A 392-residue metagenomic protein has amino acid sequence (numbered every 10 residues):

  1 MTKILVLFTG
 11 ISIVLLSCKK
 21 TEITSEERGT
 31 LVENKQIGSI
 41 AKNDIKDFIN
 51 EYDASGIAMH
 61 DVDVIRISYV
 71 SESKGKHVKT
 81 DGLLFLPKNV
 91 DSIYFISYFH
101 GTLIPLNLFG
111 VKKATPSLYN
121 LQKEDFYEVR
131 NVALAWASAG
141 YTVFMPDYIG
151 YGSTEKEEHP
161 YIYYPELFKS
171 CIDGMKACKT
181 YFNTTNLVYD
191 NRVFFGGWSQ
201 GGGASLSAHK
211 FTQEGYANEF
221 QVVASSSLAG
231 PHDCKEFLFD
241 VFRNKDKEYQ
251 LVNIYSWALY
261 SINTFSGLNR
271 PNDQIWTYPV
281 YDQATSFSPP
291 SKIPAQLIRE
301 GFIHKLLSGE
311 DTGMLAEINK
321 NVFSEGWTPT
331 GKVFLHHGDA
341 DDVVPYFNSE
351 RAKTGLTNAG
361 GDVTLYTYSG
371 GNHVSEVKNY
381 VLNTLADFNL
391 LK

Functional and structural regions predicted by a protein language model:
T21-D91: Catalytic-loop region of hydrolases
K74-K79, P87-G140: Short, surface-exposed "cap/lid" segments of acyl-processing enzymes
Y161-T184: Alpha/beta-hydrolase active-site loop
K176-E248: Primarily recognizes the serine-hydrolase "nucleophile elbow" in alpha/beta-hydrolase and SGNH/GDSL folds
A208, G331-V333, P345-G355: Short alpha-helix in the alpha/beta-hydrolase fold that links the catalytic acid
L228-G326: Accessory cap/linker subdomain of secreted extracellular hydrolases
C234, D339-P345, V374: Acidic catalytic loop of the alpha/beta-hydrolase fold
P329, F334-D341: Short beta-strand/loop motif that positions the catalytic acidic residue of the alpha/beta-hydrolase fold
